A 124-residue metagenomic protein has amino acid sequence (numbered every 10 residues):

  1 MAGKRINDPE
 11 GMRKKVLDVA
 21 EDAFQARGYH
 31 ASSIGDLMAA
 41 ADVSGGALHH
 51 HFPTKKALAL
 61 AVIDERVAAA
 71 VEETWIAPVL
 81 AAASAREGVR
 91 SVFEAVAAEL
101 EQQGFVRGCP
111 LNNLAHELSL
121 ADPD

Functional and structural regions predicted by a protein language model:
M1-R27, A31-V43, A57-L60: Basic, helix-initiating cap at the start of DNA-binding domains
D42-F52: Short hydrophobic/aromatic patch on the recognition helix
F52, L60-R66: Alpha-helical DNA-contacting segments of helix-turn-helix folds
A61, W75-R107: Hydrophobic alpha-helical connector segments
A121-D124: Short, intrinsically disordered, charge-balanced linker/junction segments flanking boundaries in proteins
